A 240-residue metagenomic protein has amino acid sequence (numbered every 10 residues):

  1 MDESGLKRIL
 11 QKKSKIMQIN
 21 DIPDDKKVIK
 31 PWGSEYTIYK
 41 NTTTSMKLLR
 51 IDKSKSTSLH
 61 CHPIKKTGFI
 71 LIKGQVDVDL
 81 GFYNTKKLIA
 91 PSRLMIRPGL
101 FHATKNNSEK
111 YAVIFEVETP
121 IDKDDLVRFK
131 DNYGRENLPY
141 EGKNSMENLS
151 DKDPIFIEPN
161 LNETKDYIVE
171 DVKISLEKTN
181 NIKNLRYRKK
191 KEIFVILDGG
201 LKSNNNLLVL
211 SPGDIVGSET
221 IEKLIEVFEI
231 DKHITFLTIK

Functional and structural regions predicted by a protein language model:
D2-I9, V28-I29, A103, N107-E158 (+1 more regions): Double-stranded beta-helix
I22-C61, K65, D151-K191: A short glycine-rich, His/Asp/Glu-containing loop-to-beta-strand
P31-G33, D52-G68, K73-V76, L80-Y83 (+2 more regions): Catalytic cores of nucleotide-enabled group-transfer and carboxylate-activating enzymes in metabolic and assembly-line
M46-R50, G68, T85, R93-M95 (+4 more regions): Conserved hydrophobic/aromatic beta-strand scaffold that supports enzyme active sites
R50-D52, C61-V78, T119-P120, Y187-S203: Short, conserved beta-strand element in jelly-roll/cupin
C61-P63, L88, N106-S108, Y187-K189 (+1 more regions): Short glycine/proline-enriched turns and hinge-like loops at secondary-structure junctions
F82-H102, N204-L224: Short acidic-glycine-tyrosine-enriched beta hairpin
G200, S211, I215-K240: Beta-strand-enriched, solvent-exposed domains that form extended recognition/catalytic surfaces
